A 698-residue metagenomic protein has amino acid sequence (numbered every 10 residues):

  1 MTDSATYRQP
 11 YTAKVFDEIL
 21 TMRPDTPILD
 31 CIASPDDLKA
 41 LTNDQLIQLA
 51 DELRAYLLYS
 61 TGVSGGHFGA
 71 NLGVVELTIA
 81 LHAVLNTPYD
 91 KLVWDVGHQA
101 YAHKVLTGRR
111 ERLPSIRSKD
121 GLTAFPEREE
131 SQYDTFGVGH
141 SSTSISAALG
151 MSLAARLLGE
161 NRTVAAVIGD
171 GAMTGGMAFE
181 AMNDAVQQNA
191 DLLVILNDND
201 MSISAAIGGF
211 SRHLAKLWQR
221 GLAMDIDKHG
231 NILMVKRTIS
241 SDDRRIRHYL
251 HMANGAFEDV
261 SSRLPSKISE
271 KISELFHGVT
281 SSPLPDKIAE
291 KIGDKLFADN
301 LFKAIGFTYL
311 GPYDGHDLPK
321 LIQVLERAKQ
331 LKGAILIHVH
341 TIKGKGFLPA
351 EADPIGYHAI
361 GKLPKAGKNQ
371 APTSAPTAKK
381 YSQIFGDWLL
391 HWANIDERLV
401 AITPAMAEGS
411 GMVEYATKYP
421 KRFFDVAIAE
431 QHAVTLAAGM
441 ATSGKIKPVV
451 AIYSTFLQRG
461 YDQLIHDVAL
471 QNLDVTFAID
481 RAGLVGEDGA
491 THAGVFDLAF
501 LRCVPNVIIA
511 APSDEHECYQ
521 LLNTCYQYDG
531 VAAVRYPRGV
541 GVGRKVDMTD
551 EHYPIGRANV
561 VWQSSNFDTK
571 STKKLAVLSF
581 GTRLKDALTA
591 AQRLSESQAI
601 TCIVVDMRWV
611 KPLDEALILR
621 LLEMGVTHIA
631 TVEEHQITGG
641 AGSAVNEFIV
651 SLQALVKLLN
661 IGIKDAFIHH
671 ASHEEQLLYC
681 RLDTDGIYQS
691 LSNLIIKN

Functional and structural regions predicted by a protein language model:
Y7-R23, D200-F385: Long, well-ordered, tryptophan-enriched scaffold segments
Y7-V105, L301-Q323, L331, I335-V339: N-terminal amphipathic, basic-rich helices that act as targeting or association modules
H67-Q188, Y381, R398-L399, T403-P404 (+1 more regions): Cofactor-binding active-site loop characterized by glycine-rich and histidine/acidic residues
K91, I342-Q458, Q463-L473, G530 (+2 more regions): Non-catalytic terminal/interface segments that mediate subunit docking, oligomerization, and allosteric communication
R112-L122, Q187-N199, A469-R481: A glycine-rich helix N-cap at a beta->alpha junction
Q323-L325, H358-A359, K380-I395, G411-T417 (+5 more regions): Glycine-/acidic-rich phosphate or pyrophosphate-binding loops and their flanking alpha/beta elements
L363-T377, G486-D488, V507-I508, E633-Q636 (+1 more regions): Peripheral docking tails and interdomain loops at the edges of cofactor- or intermediate-handling domains
D425-V426, A591-Q592, E596-L622: Generic long, charged, amphipathic alpha-helical segments
